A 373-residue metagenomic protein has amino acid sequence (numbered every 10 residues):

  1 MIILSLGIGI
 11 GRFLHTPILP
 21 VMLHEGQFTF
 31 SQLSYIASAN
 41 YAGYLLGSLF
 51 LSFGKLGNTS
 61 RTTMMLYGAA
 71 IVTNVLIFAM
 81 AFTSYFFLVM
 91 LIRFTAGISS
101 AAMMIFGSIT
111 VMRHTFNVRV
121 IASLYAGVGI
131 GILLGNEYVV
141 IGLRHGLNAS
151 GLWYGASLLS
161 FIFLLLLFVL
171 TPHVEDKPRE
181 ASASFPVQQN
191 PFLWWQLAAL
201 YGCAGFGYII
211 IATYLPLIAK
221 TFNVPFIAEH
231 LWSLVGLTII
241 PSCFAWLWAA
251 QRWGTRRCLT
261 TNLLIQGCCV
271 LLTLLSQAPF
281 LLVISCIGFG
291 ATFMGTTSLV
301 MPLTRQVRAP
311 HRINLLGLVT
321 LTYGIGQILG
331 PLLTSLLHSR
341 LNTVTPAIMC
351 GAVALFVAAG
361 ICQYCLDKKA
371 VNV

Functional and structural regions predicted by a protein language model:
H15-T16, L193-S233, I239-I240: Extracytoplasmic gate region of multi-pass secondary transporters
T29, I141-L158, T334-L355: A membrane-interface helix-boundary motif in multi-pass transporters
G47-R61, S242-T255, H338: Helix-to-loop junctions at the C-terminal end of transmembrane segments in multipass secondary transporters
G47-Y85: Conserved MFS/SLC helix-loop-helix module at the cytosolic interface between two early adjacent transmembrane helices
Y85, N117-P172: Helix-loop-helix hairpin linking two adjacent transmembrane segments in secondary transporters
I92-G127: Cytoplasmic helix-loop-helix junction between adjacent transmembrane helices in 12-TM secondary transporters
R256-V300: C-terminal transmembrane helical hairpin of 12-TM major facilitator-type secondary transporters
V307-T343, G351: A late C-terminal transmembrane helix in Major Facilitator Superfamily
